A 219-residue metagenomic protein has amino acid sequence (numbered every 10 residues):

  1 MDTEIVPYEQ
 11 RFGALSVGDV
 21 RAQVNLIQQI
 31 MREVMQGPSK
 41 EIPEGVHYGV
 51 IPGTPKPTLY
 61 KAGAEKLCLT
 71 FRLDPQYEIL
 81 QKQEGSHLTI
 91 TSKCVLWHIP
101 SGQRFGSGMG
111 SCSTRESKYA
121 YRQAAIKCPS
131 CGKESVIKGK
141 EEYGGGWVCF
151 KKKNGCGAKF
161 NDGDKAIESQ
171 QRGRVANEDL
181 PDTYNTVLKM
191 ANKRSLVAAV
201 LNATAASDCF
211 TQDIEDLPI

Functional and structural regions predicted by a protein language model:
M1-I219: Polyanion-binding surfaces on beta-sheet-dominated domains and ring/shell assemblies
